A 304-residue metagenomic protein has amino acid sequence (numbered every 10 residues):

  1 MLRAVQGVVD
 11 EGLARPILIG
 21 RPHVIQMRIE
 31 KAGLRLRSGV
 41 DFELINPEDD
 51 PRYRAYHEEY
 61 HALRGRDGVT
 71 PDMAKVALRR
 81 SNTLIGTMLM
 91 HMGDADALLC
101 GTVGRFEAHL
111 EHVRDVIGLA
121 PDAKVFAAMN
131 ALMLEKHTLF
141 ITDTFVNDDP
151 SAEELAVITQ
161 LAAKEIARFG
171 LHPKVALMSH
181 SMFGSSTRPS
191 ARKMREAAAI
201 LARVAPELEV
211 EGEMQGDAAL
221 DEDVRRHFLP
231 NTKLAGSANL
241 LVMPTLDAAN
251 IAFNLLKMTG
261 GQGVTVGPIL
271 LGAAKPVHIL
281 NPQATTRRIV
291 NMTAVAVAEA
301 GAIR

Functional and structural regions predicted by a protein language model:
M1-R304: Anion-binding alpha/beta catalytic cores of soluble intermediary-metabolism enzymes, centered on
